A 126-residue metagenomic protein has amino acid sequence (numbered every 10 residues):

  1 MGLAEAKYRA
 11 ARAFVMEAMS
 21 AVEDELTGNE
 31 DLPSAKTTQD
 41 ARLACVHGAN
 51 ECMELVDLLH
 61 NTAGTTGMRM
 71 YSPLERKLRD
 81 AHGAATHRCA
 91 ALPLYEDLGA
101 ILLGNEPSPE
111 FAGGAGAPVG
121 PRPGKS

Functional and structural regions predicted by a protein language model:
M1-E25: Extended amphipathic alpha-helical segments enriched in small hydrophobics
G2-R9, R42, V46-M53, R79-H82: Generic structural signal for well-ordered, non-transmembrane alpha-helical segments in soluble/cytosolic regions
A13-M16, S20, M53, D57-N61 (+2 more regions): Charged/polar positions within long, soluble alpha-helices
V22-Q39: Flexible internal linker/loop segments at domain or repeat junctions
D24, G28, N61-T65, H87: General structural signal for alpha-helix termini and helix-helix connectors
K36-G67, L74: Charged, glycine-rich active-site and insertion segments that engage polyanionic ligands
T65-S126: Glycine-rich phosphate/cofactor-binding loops in nucleotide/flavin-utilizing enzymes
